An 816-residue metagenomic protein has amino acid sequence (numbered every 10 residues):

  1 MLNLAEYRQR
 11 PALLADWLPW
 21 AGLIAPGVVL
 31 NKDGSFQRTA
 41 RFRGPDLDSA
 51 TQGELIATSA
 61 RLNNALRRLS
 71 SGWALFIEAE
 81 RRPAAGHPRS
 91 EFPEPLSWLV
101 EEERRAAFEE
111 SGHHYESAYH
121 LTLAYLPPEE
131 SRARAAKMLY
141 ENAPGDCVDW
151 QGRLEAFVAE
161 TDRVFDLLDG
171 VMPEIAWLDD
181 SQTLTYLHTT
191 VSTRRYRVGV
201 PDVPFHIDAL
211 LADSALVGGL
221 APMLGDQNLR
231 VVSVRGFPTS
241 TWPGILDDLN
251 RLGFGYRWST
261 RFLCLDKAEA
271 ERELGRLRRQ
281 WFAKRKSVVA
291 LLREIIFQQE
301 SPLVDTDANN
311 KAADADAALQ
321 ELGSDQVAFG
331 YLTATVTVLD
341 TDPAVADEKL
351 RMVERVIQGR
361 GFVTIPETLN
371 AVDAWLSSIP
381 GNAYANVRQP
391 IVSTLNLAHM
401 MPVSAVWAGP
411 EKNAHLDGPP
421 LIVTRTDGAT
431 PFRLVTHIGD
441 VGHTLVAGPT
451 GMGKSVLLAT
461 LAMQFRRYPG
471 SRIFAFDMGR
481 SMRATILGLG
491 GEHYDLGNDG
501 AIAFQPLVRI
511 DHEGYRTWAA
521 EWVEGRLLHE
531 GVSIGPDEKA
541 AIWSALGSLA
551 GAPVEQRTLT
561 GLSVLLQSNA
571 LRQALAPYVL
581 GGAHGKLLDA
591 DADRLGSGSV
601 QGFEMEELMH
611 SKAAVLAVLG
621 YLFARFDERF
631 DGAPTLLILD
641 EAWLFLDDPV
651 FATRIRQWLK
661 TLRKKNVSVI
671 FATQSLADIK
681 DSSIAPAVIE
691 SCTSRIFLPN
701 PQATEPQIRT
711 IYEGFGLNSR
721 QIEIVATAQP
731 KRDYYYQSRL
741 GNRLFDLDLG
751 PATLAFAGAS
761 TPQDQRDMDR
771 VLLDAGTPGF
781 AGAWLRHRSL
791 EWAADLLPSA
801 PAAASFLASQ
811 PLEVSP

Functional and structural regions predicted by a protein language model:
M1-A408: Extended, folded cores of ATP/NTP-driven motor/assembly subunits in large transport and secretion machines
P45, Q52-R68, R272, F362 (+10 more regions): P-loop NTPase motor domains
I438, T450: The conserved Walker
V446: Hydrophobic anchor at the beta1->P-loop junction of P-loop NTPases
M452-Q505: Walker A/P-loop NTP-binding active-site region of P-loop NTPases, recognizing the glycine-rich GxxxxGKT/S
G490-Y494, S683-L698: A short helix-turn-beta junction within AAA+ P-loop NTPase domains corresponding to the substrate/partner-engaging
I510-E513, E690-G716: Conserved P-loop NTPase catalytic core
E713-V771: Conserved P-loop NTPase
